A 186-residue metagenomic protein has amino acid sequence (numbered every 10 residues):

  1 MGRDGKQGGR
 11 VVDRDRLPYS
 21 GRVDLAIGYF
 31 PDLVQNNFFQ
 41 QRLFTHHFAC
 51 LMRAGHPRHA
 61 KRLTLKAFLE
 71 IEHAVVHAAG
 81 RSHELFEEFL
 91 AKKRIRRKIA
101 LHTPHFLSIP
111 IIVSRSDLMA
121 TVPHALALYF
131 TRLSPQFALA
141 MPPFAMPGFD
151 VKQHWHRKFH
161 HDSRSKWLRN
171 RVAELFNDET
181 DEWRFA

Functional and structural regions predicted by a protein language model:
M1-D32, T103, L118, F185: Central regulatory/effector-binding core of bacterial HTH transcription factors
R10, T64, P104-H105, P123: Short loop/turn segments at beta->alpha junctions
D13-R14, F39, L107-S108: Short acidic active-site motifs
L17-Y19, F68, I111-S114, Q153: Hydrophobic residues within well-ordered alpha-helices
V23, I27-N36, E84-E88, K92 (+1 more regions): A ligand-binding cleft/hinge motif common to bilobed small-molecule-binding domains
Y29, N36, M52, R58-A60 (+5 more regions): Secondary-structure junction motif
F39-R53, L65-L69, P142-D150: Short Pro/Gly-enriched coil loops immediately N-terminal to beta-strands
R115, H124-F137, F144-A186: C-terminal effector-binding regulatory domain of bacterial HTH transcription factors
